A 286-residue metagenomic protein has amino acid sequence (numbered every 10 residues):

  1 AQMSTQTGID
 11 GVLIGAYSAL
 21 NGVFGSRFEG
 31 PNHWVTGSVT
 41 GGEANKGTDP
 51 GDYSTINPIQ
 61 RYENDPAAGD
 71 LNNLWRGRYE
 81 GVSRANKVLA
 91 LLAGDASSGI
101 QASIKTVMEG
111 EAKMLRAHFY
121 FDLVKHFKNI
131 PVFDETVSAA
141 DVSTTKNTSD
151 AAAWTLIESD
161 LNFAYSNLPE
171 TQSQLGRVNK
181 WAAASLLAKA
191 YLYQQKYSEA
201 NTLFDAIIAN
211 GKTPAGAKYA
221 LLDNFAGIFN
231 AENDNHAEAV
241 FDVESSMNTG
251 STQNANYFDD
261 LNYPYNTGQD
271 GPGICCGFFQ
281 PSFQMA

Functional and structural regions predicted by a protein language model:
A1-D52, I130, N162-Y165, R177-A182 (+1 more regions): An aromatic- and glycine-enriched ligand-binding surface/loop that stacks and positions planar moieties
Q6, D10-I14, S18-F24, T48-F127 (+2 more regions): Conserved, well-structured interaction surfaces
K105, N129-D150: Short coil/linker segments at helix-helix boundaries
D122, H126-N129, E135, Y193: Alpha-solenoid helical repeat scaffolds
